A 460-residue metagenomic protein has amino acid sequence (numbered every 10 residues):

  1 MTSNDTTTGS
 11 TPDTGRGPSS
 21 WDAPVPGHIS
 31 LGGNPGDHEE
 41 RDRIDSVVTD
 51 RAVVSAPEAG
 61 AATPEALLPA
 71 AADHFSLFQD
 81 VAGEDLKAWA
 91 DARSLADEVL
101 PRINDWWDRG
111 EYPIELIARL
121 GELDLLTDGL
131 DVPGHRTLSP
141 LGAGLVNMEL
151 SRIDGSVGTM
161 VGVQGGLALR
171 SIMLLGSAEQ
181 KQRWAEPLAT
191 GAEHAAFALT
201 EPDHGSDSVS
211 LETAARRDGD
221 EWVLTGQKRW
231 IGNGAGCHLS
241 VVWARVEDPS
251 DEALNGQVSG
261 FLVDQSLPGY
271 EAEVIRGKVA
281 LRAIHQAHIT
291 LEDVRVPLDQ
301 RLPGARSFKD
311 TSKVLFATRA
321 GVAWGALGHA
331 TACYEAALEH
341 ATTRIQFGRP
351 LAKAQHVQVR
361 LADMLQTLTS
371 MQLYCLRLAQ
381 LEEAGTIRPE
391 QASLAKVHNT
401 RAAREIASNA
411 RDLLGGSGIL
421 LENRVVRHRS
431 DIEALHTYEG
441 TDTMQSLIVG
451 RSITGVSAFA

Functional and structural regions predicted by a protein language model:
T2-M160, R183, P187, I453-A460: Amphipathic, small/basic residue-rich leader segments at the start of a protein or domain
V81, K87, A272-T369, L435 (+2 more regions): Glycine-rich beta->alpha junctions and the first turn(s) of the following alpha-helix
L100-D108, L338, T342-R349, L365-H398 (+2 more regions): C-terminal helix-coil-helix/basic helical segment that borders enzyme active sites and/or dimer interfaces and provides
T159-E179, G205: N-terminal glycine-rich flavin-associated loop
G191-L199, W243: A short, Trp-centered hydrophobic/proline-enriched beta-strand micro-motif
T213-R216: A structural signal for short hydrophobic beta-strand segments in well-ordered beta-sheet cores
T225-A272: A short core secondary-structure module
R229-G234, A317-V322, A434-D442: Glycine-rich phosphate/pyrophosphate-binding beta-alpha loops
